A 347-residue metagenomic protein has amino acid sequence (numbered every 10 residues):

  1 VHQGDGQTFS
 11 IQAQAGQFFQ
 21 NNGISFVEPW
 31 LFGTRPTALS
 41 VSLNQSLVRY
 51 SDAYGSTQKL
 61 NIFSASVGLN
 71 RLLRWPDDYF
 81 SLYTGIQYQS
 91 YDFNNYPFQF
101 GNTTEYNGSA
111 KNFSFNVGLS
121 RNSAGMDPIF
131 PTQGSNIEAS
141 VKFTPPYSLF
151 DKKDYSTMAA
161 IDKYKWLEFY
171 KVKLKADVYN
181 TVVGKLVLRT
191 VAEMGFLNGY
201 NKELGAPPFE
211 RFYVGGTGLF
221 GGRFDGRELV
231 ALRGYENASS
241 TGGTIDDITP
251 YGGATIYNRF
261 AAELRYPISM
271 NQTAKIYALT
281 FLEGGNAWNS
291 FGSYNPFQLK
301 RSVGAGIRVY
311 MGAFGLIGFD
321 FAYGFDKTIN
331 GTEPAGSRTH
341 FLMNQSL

Functional and structural regions predicted by a protein language model:
V1-N136, G234, S240-T241, I317 (+1 more regions): Gram-negative/organellar outer-membrane beta-barrel architecture
N61, E168-V172, Q298-R301: Short, glycine/acidic-rich beta->alpha junctions
L73-F80, V182-L188, N271-T273, G315: Secondary-structure transition into beta-strands, especially the periplasmic turns and strand N-termini that construct
Q99-I268, T280-F281, W288-N289, M343-N344: C-terminal outer-membrane beta-barrel translocator/porin domains of Gram-negative envelope proteins and their
R265, S302-R308: Short glycine-rich, acidic/polar surface loops and turns
A274-T280, N295: Generic long, charged, amphipathic alpha-helical segments
F281-G285, R308-F314, D320-G324, S346: Short, loop-centered acidic/histidine patches that primarily coordinate divalent metals
G285-S302: Outer-membrane beta-barrel transmembrane domain signature
